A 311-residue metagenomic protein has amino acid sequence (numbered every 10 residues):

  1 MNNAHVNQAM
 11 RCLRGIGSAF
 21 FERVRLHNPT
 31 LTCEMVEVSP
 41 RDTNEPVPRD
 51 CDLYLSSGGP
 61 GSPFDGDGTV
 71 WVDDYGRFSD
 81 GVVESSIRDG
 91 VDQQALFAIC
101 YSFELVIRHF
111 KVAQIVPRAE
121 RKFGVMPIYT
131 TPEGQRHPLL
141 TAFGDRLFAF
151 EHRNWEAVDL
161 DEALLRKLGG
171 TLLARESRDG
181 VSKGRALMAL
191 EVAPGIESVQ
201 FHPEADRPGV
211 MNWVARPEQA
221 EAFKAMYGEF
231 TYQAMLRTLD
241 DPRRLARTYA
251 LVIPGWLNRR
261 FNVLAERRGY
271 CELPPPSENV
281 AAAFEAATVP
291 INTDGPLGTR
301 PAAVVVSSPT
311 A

Functional and structural regions predicted by a protein language model:
M1-I87, P208-M211, P217-E218, A222-A311: N-terminal beta1-alpha1 cap of cysteine-dependent amidohydrolase-like domains
M1-N2, I99, H152: Short hydrophobic segments within beta-strands
P29-E34, D92, D145, L168-G169: A short helix-to-beta-strand connector/capping loop
G61-G134: Cysteine-nucleophile active-site neighborhood
V82-E84, Y101, L105, G144-R146 (+4 more regions): A general structural signal for short secondary-structure boundary/capping elements
K111-G209, S277, A281-S307: Pocket-forming structural segment of enzyme catalytic cores
